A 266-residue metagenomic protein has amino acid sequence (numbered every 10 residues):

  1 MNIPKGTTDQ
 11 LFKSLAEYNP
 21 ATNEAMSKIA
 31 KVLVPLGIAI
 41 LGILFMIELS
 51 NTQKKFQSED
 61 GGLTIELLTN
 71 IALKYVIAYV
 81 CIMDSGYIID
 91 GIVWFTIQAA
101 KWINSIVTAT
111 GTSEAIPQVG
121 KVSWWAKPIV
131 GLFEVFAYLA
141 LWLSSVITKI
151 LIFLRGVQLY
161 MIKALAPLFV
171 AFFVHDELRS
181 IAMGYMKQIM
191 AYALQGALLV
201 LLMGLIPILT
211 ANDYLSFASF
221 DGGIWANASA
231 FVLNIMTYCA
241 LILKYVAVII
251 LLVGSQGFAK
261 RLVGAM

Functional and structural regions predicted by a protein language model:
M1-I40: Binding/recognition "hotspot" determinant
N23-V34, I65, T69-L73, L154 (+2 more regions): Alpha-helical membrane-interface segments at transmembrane helix boundaries
I29, D60-D84, A182-G196: Alpha-helical transmembrane segments and their helix-start/interface "positive-inside/aromatic belt" motifs in integral
V34-L41, S58, V80-D84: N-terminal low-complexity tails and the immediately adjacent first alpha-helix of the next domain/coiled-coil
I43-A72, L165-S180: Hydrophobic transmembrane alpha-helix segments characteristic of membrane transport and insertion machinery
V76-F169, L199, M203-M266: Non-cytosolic segments of integral membrane proteins
A171-K187, F258-A265: Alpha-helical transmembrane segments
